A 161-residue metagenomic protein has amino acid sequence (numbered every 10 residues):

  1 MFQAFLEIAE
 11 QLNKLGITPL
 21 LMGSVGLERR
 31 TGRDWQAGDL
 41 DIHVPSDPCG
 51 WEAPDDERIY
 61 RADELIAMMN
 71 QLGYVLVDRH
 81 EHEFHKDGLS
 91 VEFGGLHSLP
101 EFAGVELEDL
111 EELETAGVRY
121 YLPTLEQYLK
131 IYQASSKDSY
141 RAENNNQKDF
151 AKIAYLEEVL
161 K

Functional and structural regions predicted by a protein language model:
M1-K161: Compositionally biased terminal segments of proteins
